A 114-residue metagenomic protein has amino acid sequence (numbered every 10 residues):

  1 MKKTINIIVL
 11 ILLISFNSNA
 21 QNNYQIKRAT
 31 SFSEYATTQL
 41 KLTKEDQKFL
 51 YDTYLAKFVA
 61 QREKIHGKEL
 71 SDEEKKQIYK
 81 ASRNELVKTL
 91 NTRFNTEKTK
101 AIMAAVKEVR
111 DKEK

Functional and structural regions predicted by a protein language model:
M1-Q25: Bacterial Sec-dependent N-terminal signal peptides
Q21-K114: Charge-rich (acidic/polar
